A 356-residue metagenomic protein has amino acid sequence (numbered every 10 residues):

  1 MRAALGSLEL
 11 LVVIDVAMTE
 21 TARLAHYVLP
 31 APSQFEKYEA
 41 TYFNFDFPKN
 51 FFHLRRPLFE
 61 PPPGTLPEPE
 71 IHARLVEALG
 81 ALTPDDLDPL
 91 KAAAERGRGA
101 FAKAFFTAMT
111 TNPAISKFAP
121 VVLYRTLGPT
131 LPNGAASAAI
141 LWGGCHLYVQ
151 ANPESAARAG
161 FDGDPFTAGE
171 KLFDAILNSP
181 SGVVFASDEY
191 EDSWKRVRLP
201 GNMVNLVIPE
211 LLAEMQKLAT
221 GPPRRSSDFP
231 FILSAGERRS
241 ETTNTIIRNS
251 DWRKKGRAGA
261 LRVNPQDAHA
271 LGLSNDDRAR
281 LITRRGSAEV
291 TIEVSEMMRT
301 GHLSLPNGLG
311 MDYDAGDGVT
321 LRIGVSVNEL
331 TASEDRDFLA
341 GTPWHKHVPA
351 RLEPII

Functional and structural regions predicted by a protein language model:
M1-L5, Y27-V28, P222-R225, R248-W252 (+2 more regions): Short, solvent-exposed amphipathic alpha-helical segments in soluble enzyme and RNA/protein-processing domains
M1-R23, Y27: Glycine-rich phosphate-binding loop of nucleotide-binding enzymes
L8, V12, Y42, F59-L66: Alpha-helix capping and helix-loop boundary segments enriched in small/acidic/polar residues
E9-L11, Y27-V28, R196, P230-I232 (+4 more regions): Beta-sheet entry/capping signal
T19-L54: Flexible glycine/proline-rich, aromatic-decorated loop/lid segments
A22, Y38-A40, P62, V207-I208 (+4 more regions): Short helix/loop capping segments that flank catalytic or ligand/cofactor-binding pockets
L58-P61, L66-A135, N244-I356: Long, contiguous, secondary-structure-rich segments that constitute the structural scaffold of globular domains
A100-D251: Long, low-complexity segments enriched in small/aliphatic residues
